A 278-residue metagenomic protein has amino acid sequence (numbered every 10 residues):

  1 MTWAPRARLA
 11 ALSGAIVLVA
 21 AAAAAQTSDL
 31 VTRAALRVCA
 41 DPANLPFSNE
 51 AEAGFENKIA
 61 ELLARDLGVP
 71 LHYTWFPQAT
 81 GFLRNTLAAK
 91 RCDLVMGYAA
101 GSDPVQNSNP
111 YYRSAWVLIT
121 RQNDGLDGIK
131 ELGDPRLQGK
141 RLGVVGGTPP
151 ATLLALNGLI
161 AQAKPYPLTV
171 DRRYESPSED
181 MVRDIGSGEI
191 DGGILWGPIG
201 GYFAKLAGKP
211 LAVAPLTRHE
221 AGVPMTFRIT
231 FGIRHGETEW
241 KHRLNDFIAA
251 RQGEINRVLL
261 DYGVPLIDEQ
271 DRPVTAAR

Functional and structural regions predicted by a protein language model:
M1-L12: Bacterial N-terminal signal peptides that target proteins for export
A20-A22: N-terminal signal peptide c-region/cleavage motif recognized by signal peptidases
Q26-D103, D171-E175, D261-Y262: Extracytoplasmic small-molecule ligand-binding "clamshell" domains of the periplasmic binding protein/Venus flytrap
R37, P42-P46, E50-R65, L118-P177 (+3 more regions): Bilobed "Venus flytrap"/periplasmic-binding protein-like clamshell domains and structurally analogous long
D41-A43, R113-G125, K205-I248, Y262-R278: Periplasmic-binding protein-like
E61, R65, P70-R136, G147 (+2 more regions): Acidic, polar ligand-binding/catalytic clefts
V69-P70, A88-G97, K140-R141, D180-M181 (+3 more regions): Alpha-to-beta junction loops
P70, P149-V170, N245-R278: Ligand-binding clefts/hinges and TM-proximal coupling segments of bilobed small-molecule sensing domains
